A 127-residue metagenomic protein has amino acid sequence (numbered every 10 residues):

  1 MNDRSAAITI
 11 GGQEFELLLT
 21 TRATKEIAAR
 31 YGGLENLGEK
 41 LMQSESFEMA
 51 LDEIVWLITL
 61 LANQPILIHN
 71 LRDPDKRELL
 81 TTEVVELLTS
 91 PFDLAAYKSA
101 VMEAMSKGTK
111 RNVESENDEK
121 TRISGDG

Functional and structural regions predicted by a protein language model:
M1-G11, A29, E35-M49, I66-G127: Charged interaction scaffolds used for protein-protein
